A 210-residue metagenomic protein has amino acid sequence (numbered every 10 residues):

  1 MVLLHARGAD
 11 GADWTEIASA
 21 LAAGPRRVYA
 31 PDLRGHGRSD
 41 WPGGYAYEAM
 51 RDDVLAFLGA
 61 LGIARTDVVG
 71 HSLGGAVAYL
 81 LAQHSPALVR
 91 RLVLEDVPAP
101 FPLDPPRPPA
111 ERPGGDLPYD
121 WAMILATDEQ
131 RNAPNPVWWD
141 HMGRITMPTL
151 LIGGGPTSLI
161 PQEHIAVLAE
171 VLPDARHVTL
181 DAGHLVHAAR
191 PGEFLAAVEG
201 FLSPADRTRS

Functional and structural regions predicted by a protein language model:
M1-D40: Conserved HGGG/HGGXW glycine-rich cap/lid loop of the alpha/beta-hydrolase fold
L3-A6, S72, G154: Glycine-rich His-Gly loop
D13-T15, S39-G44, D104-P105, Q162-E163: Conserved catalytic-core motifs of eukaryotic protein kinase domains, centered on the activation segment
L33-G35, V97, A182: Active-site loop/turn elements of alpha/beta-hydrolase fold enzymes, especially the short glycine-/histidine-rich
R51-T66: Conserved acidic catalytic loop of the alpha/beta-hydrolase fold
A64-P102: Conserved hydrolase catalytic core segment
Y119-E170, T179-D181, L185-H187, P191: Conserved serine/cysteine hydrolase catalytic core
A175-S210: Catalytic active-site module of serine/aspartate enzymes centered on a nucleophile-bearing elbow/loop
